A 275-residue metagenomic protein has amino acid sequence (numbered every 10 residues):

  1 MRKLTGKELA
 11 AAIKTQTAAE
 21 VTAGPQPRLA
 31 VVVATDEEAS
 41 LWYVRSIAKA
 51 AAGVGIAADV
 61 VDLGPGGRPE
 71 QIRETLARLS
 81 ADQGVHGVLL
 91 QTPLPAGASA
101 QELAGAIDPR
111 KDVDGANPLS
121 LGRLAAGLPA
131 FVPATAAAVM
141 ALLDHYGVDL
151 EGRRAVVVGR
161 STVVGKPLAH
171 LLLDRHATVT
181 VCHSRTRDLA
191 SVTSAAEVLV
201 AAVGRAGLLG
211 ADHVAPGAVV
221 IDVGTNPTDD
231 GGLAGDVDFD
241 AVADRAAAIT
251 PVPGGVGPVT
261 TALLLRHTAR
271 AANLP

Functional and structural regions predicted by a protein language model:
M1-P25: Positively charged, low-complexity intrinsically disordered leader regions
L4, G87-L150: Anion-binding alpha/beta catalytic cores of soluble intermediary-metabolism enzymes, centered on
Q26-T35: Short beta-strand segments enriched in small/hydrophobic residues
A34, A39-A48, A130-V219, V223 (+1 more regions): Glycine-rich phosphate/diphosphate-binding loop of Rossmann-like nucleotide-binding domains
A51-G66, V179-V181: Short beta-strand elements in bilobed, periplasmic/extracellular small-molecule ligand-binding domains
Q71-Q83: Short, well-structured alpha-helical segments in soluble
L90-G97, G204-G207, T225-T228, G255: Short glycine-rich anion-binding loops that position phosphate/pyrophosphate groups of nucleotides and phosphorylated
A100-L121, G224-P275: Rossmann-fold NAD(P)-binding glycine/threonine-rich loop
